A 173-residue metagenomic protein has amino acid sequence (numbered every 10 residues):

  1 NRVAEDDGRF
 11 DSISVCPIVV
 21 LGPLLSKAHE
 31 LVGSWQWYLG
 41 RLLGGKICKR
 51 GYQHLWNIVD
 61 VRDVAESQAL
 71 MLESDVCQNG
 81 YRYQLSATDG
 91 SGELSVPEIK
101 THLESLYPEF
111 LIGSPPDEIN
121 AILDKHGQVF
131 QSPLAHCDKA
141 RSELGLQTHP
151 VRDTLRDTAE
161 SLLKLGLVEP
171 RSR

Functional and structural regions predicted by a protein language model:
N1, Q68, A140-R141: Structural element of the ATP-grasp superfamily
N1-I13: Active-site Tyr-X1-5-Lys
I13-C16, Q84: A structural signal for short, well-ordered beta-strand segments and their strand-loop junctions that often border
S14, Y52-A65, E93, R152: Conserved loop-to-helix N-cap of the C-terminal "lid" that shapes the substrate pocket in Rossmann-like
P17-L24, D89-S91: Glycine-rich beta-alpha junction loops
V20-V59: A conserved pocket-lining segment of Rossmann-fold NAD(P)-dependent short-chain dehydrogenase/reductase
H54, S67-K125, D157, L162 (+1 more regions): Mid/C-terminal beta-alpha module of Rossmann-like enzyme folds, strongest in SDR-family dehydrogenases/epimerases
V61, N120-G145: Conserved C-terminal active-site "lid" loop/helix of NAD(P)H-dependent oxidoreductases that clamps the redox cofactor
